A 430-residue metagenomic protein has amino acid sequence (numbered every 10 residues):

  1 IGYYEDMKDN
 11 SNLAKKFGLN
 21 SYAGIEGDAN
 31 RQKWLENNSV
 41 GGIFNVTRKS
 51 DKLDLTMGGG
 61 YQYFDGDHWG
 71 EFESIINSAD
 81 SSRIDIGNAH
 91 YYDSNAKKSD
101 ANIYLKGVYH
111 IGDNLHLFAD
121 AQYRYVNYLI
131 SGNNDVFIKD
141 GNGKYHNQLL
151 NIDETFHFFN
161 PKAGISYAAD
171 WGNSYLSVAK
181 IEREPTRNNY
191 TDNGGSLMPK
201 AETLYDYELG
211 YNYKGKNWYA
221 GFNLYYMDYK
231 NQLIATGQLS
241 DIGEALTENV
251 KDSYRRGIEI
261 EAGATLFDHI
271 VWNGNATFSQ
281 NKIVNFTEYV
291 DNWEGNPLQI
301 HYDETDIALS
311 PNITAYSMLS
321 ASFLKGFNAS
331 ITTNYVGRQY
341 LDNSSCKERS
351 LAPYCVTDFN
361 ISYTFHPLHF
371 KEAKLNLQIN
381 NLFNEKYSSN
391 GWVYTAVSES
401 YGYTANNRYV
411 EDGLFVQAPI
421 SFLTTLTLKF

Functional and structural regions predicted by a protein language model:
I1, S166-A169, N173-A179, K200-N273 (+1 more regions): Membrane-embedded beta-barrel scaffold of Gram-negative outer-membrane proteins
I1-F137, S166-A168, S177, W218-G221 (+2 more regions): Face-selective signature of the C-terminal outer-membrane beta-barrel domain
G42-R48, I103-Y109, A163-A169, L209-Y213 (+8 more regions): Residues on the lipid-exposed face of transmembrane beta-strands in outer-membrane beta-barrel proteins
R48-D54, N114, D170-W171, N217 (+3 more regions): Short loop/turn motifs that connect adjacent beta-strands in outer-membrane beta-barrel proteins
S50, Y61-D67, Y123-L129, A169-W171 (+10 more regions): Transmembrane beta-strands of outer-membrane beta-barrel pores
L55-G59, L117-A121, P161, S174-L176 (+7 more regions): Transmembrane beta-strands of outer-membrane beta-barrel proteins
D113, Y226-D228, E248-N343: Gram-negative outer-membrane beta-barrel transporters
N275, V336-Y340, Y363-F430: C-terminal beta-signal and adjacent terminal beta-strands/loops of Gram-negative outer-membrane beta-barrel proteins
